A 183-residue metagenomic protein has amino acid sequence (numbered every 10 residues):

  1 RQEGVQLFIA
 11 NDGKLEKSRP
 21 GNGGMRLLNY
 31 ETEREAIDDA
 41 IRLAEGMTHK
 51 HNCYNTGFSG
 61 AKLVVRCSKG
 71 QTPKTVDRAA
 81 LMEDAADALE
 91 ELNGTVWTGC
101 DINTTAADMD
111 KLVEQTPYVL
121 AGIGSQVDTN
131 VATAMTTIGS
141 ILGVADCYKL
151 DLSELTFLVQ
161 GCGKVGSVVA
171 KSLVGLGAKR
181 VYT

Functional and structural regions predicted by a protein language model:
R1-G124: N-terminal ligand-binding/catalytic initiation module
D128-T183: Glycine-rich phosphate/diphosphate-binding loop of Rossmann-like nucleotide-binding domains
